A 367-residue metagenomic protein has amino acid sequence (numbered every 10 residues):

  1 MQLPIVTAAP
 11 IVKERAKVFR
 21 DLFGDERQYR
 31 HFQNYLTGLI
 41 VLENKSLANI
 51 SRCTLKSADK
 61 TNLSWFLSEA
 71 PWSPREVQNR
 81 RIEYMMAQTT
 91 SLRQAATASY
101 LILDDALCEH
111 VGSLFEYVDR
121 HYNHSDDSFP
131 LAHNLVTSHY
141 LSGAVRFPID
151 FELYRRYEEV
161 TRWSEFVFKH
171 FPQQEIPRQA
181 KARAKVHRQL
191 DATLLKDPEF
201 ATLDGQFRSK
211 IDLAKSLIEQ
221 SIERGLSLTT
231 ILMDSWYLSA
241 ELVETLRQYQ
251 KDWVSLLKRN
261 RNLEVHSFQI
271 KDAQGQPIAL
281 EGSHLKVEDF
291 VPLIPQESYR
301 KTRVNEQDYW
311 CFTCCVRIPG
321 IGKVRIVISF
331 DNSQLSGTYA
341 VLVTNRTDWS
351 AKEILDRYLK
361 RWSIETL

Functional and structural regions predicted by a protein language model:
M1-A70, P74-E76: Gly/serine-rich nucleotide phosphate-binding loop at the start of the catalytic core of nucleotide/ADP-ribose-handling
M1-F23, A96-S99, H110-L114, Y154-L367: Single, function-defining residue in the core of a domain
N34, H133-V136, D212-E219: Short, contiguous clusters of charged residues that form electrostatic/catalytic patches at enzyme active sites, used
L36, L67-Q173, D308, T313: Active-site-proximal, Lys/Arg-enriched surface segment that forms a nucleic-acid-binding/basic interface patch
L39-I40, T54, T89, I218-G225: Hydrophobic, Leu/Ile/Phe/Ala-enriched alpha-helical segments that form helix-helix packing faces
I40, C53, P71, A96 (+3 more regions): Short gly/ser-rich anion-binding loops that grip negatively charged ligand groups
I50, S138, L342: A residue-level signal for conserved active-site and pocket-lining positions in enzyme catalytic cores
